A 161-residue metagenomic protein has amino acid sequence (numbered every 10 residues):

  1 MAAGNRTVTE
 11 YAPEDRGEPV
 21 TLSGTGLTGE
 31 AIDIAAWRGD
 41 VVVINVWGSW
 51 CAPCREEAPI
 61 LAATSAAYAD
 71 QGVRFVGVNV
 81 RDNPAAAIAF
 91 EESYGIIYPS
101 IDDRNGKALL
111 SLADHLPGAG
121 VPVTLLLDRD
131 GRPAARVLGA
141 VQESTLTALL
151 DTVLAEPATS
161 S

Functional and structural regions predicted by a protein language model:
M1-S23, A155-S161: N-terminal targeting signals for export/organelle localization
T7-V8, L27-I32, L109-L112: N-terminal post-signal-peptidase region of extra-cytosolic proteins
A12-V42: A short beta-strand-turn-helix
G17-P19, W37-G39, D70-V73, A85 (+2 more regions): Extracytoplasmic
I32-R55, L61, F75: Short active-site neighborhood of thiol/selenol oxidoreductases, capturing the structured segment around
R55-Y94, R104-S111: Structural microenvironment flanking redox-active thiols in thiol-disulfide oxidoreductases
A89-I96, R104-S161: Thiol/disulfide oxidoreductase modules built on the thioredoxin-like
